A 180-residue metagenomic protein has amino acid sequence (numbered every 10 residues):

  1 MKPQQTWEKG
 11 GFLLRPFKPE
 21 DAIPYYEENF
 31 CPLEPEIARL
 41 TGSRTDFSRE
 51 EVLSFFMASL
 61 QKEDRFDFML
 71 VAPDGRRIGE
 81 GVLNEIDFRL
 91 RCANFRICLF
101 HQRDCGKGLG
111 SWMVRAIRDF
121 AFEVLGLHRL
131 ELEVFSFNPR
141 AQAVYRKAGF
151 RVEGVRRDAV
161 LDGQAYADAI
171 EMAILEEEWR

Functional and structural regions predicted by a protein language model:
M1-L53, E178: A short, well-structured alpha-helix characteristic of acyl/acetyltransferase catalytic modules
M1-Q5, A165-R180: Terminal substrate-recognition subdomain of acyl/acetyltransferases
T45-R103, L175-E178: Acetyl-CoA-dependent GNAT
R76-G79, R140, Y166: Glycine-rich acetyl-CoA-binding "A-motif" of GNAT/NAT acetyltransferases
F100, G106-F120, Q142-K147: Conserved acetyl-CoA-binding loop-helix of GNAT-fold acetyltransferases
G110, V114, F137-A141, D158-G163: Short glycine/proline-centered loop/turn elements that form peptide/ligand docking sites
E123-E133: Conserved GNAT acetyl-CoA-binding A-motif
E131-V134, R151-E171: Conserved catalytic-core motifs of GNAT/GCN5-like acyltransferases
